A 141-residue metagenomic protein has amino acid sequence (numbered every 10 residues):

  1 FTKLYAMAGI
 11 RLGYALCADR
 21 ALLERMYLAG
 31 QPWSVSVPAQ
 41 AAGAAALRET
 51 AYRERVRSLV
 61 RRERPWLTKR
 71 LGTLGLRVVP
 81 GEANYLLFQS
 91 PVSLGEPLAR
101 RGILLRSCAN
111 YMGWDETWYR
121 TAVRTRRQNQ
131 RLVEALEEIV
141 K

Functional and structural regions predicted by a protein language model:
F1, R106-N110: Short beta-strand->loop
F1-G72, L76-R77: PLP-dependent aminotransferase class I/II
Y5, V78-P80, M112-W114: Short, flexible turn/loop "capping" segments at secondary-structure junctions
I10-R11, E82-N84, D115-Y119: Short amphipathic alpha-helical segments
L22, Q31, I103-L104, E138: Residue-level marker of structural boundaries
M26, L94-P97, L132-A135: Hydrophobic side chains in well-ordered alpha-helices
V60-R61, P65, K69-G102, V123: Conserved PLP-binding catalytic core of the aspartate aminotransferase-like
R100-R101, N110-K141: PLP-dependent enzyme catalytic core of the Aspartate aminotransferase-like
